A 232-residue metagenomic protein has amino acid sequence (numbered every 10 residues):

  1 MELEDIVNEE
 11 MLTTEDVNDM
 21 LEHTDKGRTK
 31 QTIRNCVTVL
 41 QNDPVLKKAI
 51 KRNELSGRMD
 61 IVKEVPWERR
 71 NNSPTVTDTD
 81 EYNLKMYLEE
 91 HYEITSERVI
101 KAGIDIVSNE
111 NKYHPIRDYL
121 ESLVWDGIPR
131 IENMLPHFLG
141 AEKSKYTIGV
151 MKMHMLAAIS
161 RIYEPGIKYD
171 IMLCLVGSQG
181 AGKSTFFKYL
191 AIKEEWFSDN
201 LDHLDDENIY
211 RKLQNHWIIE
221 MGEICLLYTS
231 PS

Functional and structural regions predicted by a protein language model:
M1-R130, K145-G149: N-terminal nucleic-acid engagement/recognition segments and initiation subdomains in replication, restriction
I104-N215: P-loop NTPase catalytic core of nucleic-acid-dependent motor ATPases
I218: Hydrophobic "anchor" residues on beta-strands that sit immediately upstream of conserved functional sites
G222-E223: Walker B catalytic acidic pair
Y228-S232: Conserved small/polar residues in nucleotide/adenosyl-binding loops
